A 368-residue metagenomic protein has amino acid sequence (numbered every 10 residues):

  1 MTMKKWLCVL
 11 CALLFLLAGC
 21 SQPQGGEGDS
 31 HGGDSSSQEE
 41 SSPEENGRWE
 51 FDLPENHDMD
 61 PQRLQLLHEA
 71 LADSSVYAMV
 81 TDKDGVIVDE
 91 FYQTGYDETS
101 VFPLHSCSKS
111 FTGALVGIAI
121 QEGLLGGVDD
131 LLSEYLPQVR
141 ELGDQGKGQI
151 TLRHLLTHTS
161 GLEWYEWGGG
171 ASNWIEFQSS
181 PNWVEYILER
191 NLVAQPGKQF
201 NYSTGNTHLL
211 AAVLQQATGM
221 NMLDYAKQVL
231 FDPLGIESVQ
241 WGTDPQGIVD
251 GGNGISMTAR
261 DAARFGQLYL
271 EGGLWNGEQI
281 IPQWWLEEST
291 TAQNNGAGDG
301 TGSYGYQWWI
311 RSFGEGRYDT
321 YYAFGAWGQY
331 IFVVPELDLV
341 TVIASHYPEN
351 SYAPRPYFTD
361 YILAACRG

Functional and structural regions predicted by a protein language model:
L17-G19: C-terminal motif of bacterial Sec signal peptides marking the signal peptidase cleavage site
S21-G28: Bacterial lipoprotein signal-peptidase II cleavage site
L66-Y96, F332, D338-V342: A short, well-structured edge-of-sheet supersecondary motif
G85, F102-V128, L155, L210-L214 (+1 more regions): Active-site SXXK
V86-F91, S133, G170-P196, M220-V239: Short, charged, amphipathic alpha-helices and their helix-cap/turn boundaries
E122-L162, E189, T218-N253, M257: Active-site helix/loop module of the DD-peptidase/beta-lactamase fold, centered on the serine-lysine SxxK catalytic
N206-V213, N253-L274, Q329-A344: Active-site-proximal alpha-helical segments within enzyme catalytic domains
S238, E287-V340: Active-site Gly/Thr loop motif
